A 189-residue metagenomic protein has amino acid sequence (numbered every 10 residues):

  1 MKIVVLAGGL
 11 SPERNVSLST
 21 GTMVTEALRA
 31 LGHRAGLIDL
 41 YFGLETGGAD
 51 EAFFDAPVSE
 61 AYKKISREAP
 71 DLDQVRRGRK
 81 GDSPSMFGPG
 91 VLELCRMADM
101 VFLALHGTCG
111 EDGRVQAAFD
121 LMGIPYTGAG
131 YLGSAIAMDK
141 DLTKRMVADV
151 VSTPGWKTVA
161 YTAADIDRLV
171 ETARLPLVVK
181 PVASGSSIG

Functional and structural regions predicted by a protein language model:
M1-L132, I136-M138, L142, M146-D149 (+1 more regions): ATP-binding N-terminal substructure of ATP-dependent carboxylate-amine bond-forming enzymes
S17, P154-W156, P176-G189: Glycine-rich phosphate-binding loop of ATP-grasp-fold ATP-dependent ligases
H33, S152, L175: Residue-level signal for beta-strand positions within conserved beta-sheet cores that form or flank
T172: Acidic (Asp/Glu)-rich catalytic clusters
